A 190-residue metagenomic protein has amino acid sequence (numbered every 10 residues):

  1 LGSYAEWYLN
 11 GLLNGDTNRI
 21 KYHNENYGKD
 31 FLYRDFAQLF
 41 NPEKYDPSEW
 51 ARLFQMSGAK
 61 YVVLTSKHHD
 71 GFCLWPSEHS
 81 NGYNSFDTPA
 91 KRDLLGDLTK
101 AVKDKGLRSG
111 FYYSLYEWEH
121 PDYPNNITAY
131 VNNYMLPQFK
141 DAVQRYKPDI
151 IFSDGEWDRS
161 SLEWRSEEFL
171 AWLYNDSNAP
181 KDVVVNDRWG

Functional and structural regions predicted by a protein language model:
L1-G190: Mature catalytic domains of secreted/periplasmic carbohydrate-active enzymes
